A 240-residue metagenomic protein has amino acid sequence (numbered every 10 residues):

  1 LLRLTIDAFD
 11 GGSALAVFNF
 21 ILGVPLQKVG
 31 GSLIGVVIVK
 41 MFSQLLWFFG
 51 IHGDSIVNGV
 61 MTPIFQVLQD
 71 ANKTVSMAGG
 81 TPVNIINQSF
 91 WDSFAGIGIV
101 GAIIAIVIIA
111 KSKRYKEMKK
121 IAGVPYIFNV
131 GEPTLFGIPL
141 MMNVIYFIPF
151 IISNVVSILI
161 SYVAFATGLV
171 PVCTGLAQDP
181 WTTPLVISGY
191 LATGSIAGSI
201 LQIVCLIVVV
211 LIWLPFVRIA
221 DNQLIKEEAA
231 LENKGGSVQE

Functional and structural regions predicted by a protein language model:
L1-I6, K40-Q44, I99-V107, N154-L159 (+1 more regions): Hydrophobic core segments of alpha-helical transmembrane domains in multi-pass membrane transport and ion-translocation
L2-A110: Generic multipass alpha-helical transmembrane bundles of integral membrane proteins
W47-F48, V107-A110, P125-Y126, G137-M141: Helix-loop junctions at the membrane interface of multi-pass solute transporters
D70-V83, V124-P125, L135-E240: Transmembrane alpha-helical segments and their short flanking loops that form helix-hairpins/helix-helix interfaces
N87, E117-K120, A197-G198: Short alpha-helical transmembrane interface motifs in multi-pass membrane proteins
A110-A122: Membrane-proximal intracellular helices of multi-pass ion channels
